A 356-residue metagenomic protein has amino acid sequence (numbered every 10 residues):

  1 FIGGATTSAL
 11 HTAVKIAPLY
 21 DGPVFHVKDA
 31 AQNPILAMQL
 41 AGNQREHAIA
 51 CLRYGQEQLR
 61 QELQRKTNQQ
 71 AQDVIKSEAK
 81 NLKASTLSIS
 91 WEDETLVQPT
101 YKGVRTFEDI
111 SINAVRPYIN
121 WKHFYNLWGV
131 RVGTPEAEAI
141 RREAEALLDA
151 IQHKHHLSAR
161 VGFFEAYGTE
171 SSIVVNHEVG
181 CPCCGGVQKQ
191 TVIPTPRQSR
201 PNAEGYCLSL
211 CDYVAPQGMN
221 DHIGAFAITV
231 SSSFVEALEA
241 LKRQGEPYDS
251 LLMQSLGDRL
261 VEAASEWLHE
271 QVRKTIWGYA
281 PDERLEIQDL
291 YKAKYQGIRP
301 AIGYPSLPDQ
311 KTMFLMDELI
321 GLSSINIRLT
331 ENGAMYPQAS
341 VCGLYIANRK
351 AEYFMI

Functional and structural regions predicted by a protein language model:
F1-T7, K28-A31: Short, ordered loop/turn segments at secondary-structure junctions
A5-Y20: Glycine-rich, charge-decorated loop segments at or immediately adjacent to ligand/cofactor-binding or catalytic sites
I16-P34: Structural recognition of alpha->loop->beta junctions
A31-L251, S255, I276, N326-Q338 (+1 more regions): Active-site loops and adjacent core secondary-structure elements that bind or stabilize anionic groups
L241-G245, E266, Y279-I356: Activity-critical C-terminal alpha-helical subdomain
V261-T275: Charged, low-complexity helical/coil segments in non-catalytic cytosolic or luminal regions
